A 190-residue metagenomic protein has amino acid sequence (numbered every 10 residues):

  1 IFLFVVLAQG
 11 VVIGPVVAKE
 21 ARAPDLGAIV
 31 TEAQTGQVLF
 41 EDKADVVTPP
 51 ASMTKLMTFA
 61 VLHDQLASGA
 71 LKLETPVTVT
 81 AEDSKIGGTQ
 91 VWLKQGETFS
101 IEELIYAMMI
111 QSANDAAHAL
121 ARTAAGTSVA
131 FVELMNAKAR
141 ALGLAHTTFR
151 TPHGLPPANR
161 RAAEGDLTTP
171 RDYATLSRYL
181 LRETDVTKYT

Functional and structural regions predicted by a protein language model:
I1-V12: Bacterial N-terminal signal peptides
I13-R171, L180-T184: Active-site-adjacent loops and short helices of periplasmic peptidoglycan-processing enzymes
S177: Hydrophobic "lid"/C-terminal helical patch of Rossmann-like NAD(P)-dependent dehydrogenase/epimerase domains
V186-T190: A penicillin-recognizing enzyme superfamily signal
